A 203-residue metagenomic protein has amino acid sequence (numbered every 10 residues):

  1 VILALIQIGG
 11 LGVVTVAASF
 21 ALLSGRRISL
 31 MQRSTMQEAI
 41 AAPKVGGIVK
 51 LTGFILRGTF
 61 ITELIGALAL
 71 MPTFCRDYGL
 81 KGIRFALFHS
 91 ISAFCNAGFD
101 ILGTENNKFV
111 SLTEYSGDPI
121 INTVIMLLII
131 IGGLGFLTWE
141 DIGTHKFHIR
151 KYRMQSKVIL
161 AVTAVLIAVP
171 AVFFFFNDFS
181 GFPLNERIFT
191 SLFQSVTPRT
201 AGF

Functional and structural regions predicted by a protein language model:
V1-F203: Membrane-proximal intracellular helices of multi-pass ion channels
